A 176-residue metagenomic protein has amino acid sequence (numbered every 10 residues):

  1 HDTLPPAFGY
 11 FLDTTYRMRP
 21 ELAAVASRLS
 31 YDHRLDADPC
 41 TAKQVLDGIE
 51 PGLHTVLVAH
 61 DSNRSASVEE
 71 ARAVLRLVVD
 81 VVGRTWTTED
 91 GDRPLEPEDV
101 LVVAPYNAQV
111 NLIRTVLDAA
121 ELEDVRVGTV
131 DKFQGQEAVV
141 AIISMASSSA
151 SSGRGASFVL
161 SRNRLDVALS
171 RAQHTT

Functional and structural regions predicted by a protein language model:
H1-T176: Conserved helicase motor core of SF1/SF2 NTP-dependent helicases
